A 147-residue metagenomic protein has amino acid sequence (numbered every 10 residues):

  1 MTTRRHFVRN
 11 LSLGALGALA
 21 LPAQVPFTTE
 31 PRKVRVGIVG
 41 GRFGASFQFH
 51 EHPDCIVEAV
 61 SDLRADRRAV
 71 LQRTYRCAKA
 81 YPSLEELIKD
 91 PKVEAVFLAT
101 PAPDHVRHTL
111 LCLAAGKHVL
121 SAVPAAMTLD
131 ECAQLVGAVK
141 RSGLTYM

Functional and structural regions predicted by a protein language model:
M1-A15: N-terminal secretory signal peptides and thylakoid transit peptides that target proteins across membranes
L11, A99-T100: Glycine-rich, N-terminal phosphate-binding loop of Rossmann-like dinucleotide-binding domains
G14-Y75: N-terminal Rossmann-like dinucleotide-binding module
E58, A78, K92-E94: Conserved acidic residues
R68-V70, P91, L129-A133: Short, charged, surface-exposed secondary-structure boundary motifs
K79-S83: Conserved SAM-binding strand-loop segment of SAM-dependent methyltransferases
A95, P101, V106-M147: Beta-strand-loop-alpha-helix segment that lines the small-molecule cofactor/substrate pocket of alpha/beta enzymes
